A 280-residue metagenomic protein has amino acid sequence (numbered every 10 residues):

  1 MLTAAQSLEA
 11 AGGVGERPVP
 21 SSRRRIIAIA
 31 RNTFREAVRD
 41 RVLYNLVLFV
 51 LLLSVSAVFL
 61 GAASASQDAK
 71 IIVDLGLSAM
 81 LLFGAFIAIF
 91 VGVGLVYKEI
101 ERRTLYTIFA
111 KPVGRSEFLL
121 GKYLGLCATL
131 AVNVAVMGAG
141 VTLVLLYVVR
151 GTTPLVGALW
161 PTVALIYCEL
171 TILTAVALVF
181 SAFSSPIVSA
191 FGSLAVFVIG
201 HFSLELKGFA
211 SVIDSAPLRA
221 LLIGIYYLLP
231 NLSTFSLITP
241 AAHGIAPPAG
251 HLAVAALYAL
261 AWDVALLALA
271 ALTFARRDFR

Functional and structural regions predicted by a protein language model:
L2-A4, S56, A63-S66, V188 (+1 more regions): Terminal transmembrane helical anchor/hairpin motif
L2-T3, L8-Y44: Aromatic- and glycine-rich beta-strand/loop motifs that create alpha-glucan
A4, V14, P18-P20, L51-L95 (+4 more regions): Secretory targeting signals
R23, I27, R31-V38, E117 (+2 more regions): Membrane-interacting alpha-helical segments
A30, L95-C127, F274: Helix-loop-helix units of permease transmembrane domains in multi-pass membrane transporters, especially ABC
E36, Y97, I108-A110, A177 (+1 more regions): Helix-capping/transition residues at the boundaries of transmembrane alpha-helices and the short helical linkers
N45, F49, L120-G121, G192-A195: Hydrophobic core positions of alpha-helical segments in small-molecule transporters and transporter systems
V188, A275-R280: Short cytosolic juxtamembrane segments of multi-pass membrane proteins
